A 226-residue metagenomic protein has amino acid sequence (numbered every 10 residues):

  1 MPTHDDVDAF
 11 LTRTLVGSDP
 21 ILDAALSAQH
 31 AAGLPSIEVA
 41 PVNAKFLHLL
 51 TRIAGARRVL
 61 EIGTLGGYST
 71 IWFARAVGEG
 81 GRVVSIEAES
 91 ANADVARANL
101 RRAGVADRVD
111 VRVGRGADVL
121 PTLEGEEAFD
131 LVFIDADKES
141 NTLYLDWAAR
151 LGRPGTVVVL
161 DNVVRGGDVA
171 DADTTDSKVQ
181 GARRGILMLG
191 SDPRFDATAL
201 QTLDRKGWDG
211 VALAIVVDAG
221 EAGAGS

Functional and structural regions predicted by a protein language model:
M1-F133, K138-V159, V163-S226: A short alpha-helical cap/connector motif
